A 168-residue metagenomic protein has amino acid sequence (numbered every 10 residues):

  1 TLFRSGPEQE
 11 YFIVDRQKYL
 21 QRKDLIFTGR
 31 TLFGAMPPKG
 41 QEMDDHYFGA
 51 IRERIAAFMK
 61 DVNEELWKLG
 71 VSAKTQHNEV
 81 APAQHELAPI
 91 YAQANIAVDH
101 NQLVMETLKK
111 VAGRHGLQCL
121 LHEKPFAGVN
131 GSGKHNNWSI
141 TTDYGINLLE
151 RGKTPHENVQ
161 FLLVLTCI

Functional and structural regions predicted by a protein language model:
T1-L121, F126-I168: Glycine-rich, acidic/polar active-site loops that bind/position phosphate-bearing ligands
